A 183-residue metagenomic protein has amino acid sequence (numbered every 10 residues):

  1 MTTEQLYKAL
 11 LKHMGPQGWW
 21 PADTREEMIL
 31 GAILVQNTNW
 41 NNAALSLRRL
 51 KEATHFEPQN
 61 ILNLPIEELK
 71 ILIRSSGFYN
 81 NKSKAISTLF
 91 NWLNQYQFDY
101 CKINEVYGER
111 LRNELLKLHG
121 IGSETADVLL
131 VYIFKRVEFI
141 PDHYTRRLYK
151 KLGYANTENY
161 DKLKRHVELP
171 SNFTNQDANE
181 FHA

Functional and structural regions predicted by a protein language model:
T2-A183: Catalytic cores of DNA base-excision repair glycosylases
